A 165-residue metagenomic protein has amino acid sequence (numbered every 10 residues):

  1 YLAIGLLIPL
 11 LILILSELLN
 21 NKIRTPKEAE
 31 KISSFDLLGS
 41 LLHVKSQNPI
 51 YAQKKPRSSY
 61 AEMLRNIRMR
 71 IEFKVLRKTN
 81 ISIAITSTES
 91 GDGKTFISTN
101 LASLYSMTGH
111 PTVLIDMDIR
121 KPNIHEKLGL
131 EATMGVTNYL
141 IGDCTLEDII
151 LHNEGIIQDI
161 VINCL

Functional and structural regions predicted by a protein language model:
Y1-V113, M117-T137, I141-D148, H152-I160: Short boundary/hinge segments that flank catalytic cores
